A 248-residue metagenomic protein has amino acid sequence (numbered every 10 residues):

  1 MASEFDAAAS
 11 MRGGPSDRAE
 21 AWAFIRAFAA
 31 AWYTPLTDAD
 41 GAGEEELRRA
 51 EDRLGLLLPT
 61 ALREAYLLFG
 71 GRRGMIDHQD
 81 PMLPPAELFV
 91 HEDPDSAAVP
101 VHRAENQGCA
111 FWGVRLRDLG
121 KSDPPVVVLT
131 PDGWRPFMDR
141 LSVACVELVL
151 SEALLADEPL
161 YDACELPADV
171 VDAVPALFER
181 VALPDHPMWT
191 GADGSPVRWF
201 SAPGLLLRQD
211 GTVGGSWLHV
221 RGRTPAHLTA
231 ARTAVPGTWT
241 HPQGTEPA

Functional and structural regions predicted by a protein language model:
M1-W134, S151-L166, V171-D193, T212 (+1 more regions): A surface-exposed partner-binding patch
W112-L116, P136-L141, T229-R232: Short amphipathic beta-strand/extended segments with alternating polar/hydrophobic composition
M138-A156: Catalytic cores of NTP-dependent nucleotidyl/adenyl transfer enzymes across multiple folds
D185, T190-A248: Extended, charged low-complexity segments that frequently continue into or abut oligomerization scaffolds
